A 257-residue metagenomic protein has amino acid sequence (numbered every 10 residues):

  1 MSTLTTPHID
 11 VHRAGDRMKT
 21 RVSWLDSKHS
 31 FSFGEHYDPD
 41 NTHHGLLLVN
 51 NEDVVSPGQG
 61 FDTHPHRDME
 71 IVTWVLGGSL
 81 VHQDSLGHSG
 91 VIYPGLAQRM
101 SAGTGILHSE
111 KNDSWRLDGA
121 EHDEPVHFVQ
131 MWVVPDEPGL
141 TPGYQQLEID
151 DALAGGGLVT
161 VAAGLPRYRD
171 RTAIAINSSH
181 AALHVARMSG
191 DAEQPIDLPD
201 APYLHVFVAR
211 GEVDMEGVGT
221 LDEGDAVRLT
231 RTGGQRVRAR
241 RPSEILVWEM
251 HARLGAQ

Functional and structural regions predicted by a protein language model:
M1-Q257: Jelly-roll (double-stranded beta-helix
